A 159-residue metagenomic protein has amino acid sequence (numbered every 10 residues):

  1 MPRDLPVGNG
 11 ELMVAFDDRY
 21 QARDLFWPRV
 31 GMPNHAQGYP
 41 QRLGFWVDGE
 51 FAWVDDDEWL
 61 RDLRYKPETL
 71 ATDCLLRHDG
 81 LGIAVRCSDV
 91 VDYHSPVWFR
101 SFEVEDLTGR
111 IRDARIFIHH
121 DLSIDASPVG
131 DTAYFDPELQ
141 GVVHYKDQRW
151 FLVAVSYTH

Functional and structural regions predicted by a protein language model:
M1-D79, A154-Y157: An extended acidic
R77, L81-Y157: Polysaccharide-binding surfaces and accessory modules of carbohydrate-active proteins
